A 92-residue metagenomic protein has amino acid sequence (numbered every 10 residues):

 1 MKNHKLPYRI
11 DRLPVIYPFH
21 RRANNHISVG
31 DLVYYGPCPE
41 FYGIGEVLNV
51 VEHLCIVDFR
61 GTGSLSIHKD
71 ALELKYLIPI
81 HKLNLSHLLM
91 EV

Functional and structural regions predicted by a protein language model:
K2-F19, G61-V92: Intrinsically disordered, low-complexity, charged/polar segments
K2-P7, V29-L32, P37-L72: Basic/aromatic-rich interaction segments and small domains that mediate binding to polyanionic partners
Y17-H20, L32-Y34: A general structural-boundary detector
P18-H26, P39: Short, surface-exposed secondary-structure edge patches
